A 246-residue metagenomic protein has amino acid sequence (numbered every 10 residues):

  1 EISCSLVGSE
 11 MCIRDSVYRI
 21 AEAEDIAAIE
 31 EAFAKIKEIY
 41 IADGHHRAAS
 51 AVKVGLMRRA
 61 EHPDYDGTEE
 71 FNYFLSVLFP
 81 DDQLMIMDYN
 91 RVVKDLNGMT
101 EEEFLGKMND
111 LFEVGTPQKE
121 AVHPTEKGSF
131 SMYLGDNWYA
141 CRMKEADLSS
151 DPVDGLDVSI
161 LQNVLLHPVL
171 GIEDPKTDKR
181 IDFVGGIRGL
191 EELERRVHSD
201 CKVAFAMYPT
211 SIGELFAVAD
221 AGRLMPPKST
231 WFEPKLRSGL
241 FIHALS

Functional and structural regions predicted by a protein language model:
E1-G8, C12-I13: Single conserved hydrophobic/aromatic residue that forms the stacking wall/gate of nucleotide- or nucleobase-binding
R19-H62, E69-F71: Active-site beta-strand/loop microenvironment that shapes enzyme catalytic pockets
D43, V52, L78-P80, L134-D136: Short, structured patches in soluble enzyme cores that scaffold and shape functional sites
A49-A51, I86-D88, C141, L215: Short helix/loop capping segments that flank catalytic or ligand/cofactor-binding pockets
E61, Y65-E120: A conserved active-site cap/scaffold subdomain adjacent to cofactor or substrate pockets
S76, S129-Y133, L240: Short beta-strand scaffold segments in enzyme catalytic cores
E101-G171, I181-C201: C-terminal catalytic or substrate-handling cores of phosphate/nucleotide- and metal-cofactor-dependent proteins acting
L161-S246: Charged substrate- and nucleic-acid-binding regions of tRNA-handling and nucleotidyl-transfer enzymes, centered on
